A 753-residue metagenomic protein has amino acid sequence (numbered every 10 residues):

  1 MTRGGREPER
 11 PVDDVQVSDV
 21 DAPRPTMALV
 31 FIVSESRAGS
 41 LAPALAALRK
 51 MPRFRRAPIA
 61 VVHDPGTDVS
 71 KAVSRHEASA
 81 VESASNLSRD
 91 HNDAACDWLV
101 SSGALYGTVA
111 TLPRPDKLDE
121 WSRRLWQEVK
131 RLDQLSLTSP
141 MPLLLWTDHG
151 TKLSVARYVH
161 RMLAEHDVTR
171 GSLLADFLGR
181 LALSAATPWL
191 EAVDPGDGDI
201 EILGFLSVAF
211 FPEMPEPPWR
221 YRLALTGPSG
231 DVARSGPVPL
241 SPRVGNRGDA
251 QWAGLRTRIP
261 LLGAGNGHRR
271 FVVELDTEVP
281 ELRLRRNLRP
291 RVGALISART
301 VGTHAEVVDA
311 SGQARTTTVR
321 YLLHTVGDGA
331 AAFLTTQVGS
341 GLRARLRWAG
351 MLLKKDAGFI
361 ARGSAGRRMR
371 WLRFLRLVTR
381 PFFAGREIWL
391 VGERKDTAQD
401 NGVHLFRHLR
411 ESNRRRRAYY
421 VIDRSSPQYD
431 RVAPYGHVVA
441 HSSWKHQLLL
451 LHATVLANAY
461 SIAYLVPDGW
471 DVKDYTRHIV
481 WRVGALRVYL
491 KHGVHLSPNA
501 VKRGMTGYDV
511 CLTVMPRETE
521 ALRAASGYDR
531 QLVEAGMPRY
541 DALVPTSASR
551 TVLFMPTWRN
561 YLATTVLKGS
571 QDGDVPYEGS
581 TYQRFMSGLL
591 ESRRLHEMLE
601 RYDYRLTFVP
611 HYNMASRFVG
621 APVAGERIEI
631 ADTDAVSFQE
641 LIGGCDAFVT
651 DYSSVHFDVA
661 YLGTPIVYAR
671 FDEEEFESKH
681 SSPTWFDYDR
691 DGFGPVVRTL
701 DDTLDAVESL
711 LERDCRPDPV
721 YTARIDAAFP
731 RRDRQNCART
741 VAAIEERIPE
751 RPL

Functional and structural regions predicted by a protein language model:
T2-R10, D19, G39, A46 (+6 more regions): Basic, ligand-binding patches in group-transfer machinery, especially extracytoplasmic/periplasmic segments
R37-A44, L48, R53-R55, A398-N413 (+4 more regions): Conserved catalytic-core segment of nucleotide-activated headgroup transferases in glycan assembly
D64, D68-S74, Y420-A433, L590-D632: Catalytic donor nucleotide-activated moiety binding site of glycosyltransferases and closely related
S83-L87, A95, V439-L448, Y612-F657: Donor nucleotide-activated moiety binding/catalytic core segment of transferases that use nucleotide-activated donors
S241-G245, E387-L543: Active-site and donor-binding regions of nucleotide-sugar-utilizing enzymes
K354-R376, S497-S587, Y604, Y612 (+1 more regions): A nucleotide-sugar donor-handling region in carbohydrate enzymes
R373-R376, R380, Y604, G694-L753: C-terminal amphipathic helix plus adjacent low-complexity, charged tail appended to glycosyltransferase catalytic
A621-G625, Y652-A728: Catalytic binding pocket for nucleotide-activated donors in carbohydrate/polymer assembly enzymes
